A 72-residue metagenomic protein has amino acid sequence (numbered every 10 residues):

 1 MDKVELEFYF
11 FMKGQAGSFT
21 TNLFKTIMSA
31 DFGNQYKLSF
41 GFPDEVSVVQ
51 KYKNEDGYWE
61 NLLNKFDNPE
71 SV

Functional and structural regions predicted by a protein language model:
M1-A30: N-terminal acidic leader/helix
F10, I27, F42, F66-D67: Generic low-complexity, intrinsically disordered sequence content enriched in small uncharged/hydrophobic residues
M28-E60: Short, charge-rich amphipathic interface segments used for partner binding and complex assembly
G57-V72: Long acidic/polar interaction regions in large eukaryotic complex-forming proteins
